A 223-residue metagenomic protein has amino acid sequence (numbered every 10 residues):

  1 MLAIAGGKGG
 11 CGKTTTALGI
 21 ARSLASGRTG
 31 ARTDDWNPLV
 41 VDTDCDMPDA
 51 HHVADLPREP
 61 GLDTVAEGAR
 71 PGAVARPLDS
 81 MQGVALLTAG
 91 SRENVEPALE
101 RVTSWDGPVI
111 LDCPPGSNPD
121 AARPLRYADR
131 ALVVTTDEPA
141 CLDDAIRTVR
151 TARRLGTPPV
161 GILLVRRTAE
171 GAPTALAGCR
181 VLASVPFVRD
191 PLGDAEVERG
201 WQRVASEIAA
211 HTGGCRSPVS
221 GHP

Functional and structural regions predicted by a protein language model:
M1-C45: Walker A/P-loop phosphate-binding motif and the immediately C-terminal alpha-helix
G6, T33-G107: P-loop/Walker-type NTP enzyme "switch/lid" segment
L18, R22-S26, R126, R150 (+1 more regions): Short, well-ordered alpha-helices that flank and scaffold nucleotide-derived cofactor binding pockets
A66-E67, T135-C141, P186-P191: Short, acidic/turn-prone active-site loops that include or flank metal/cofactor- and phosphate-binding residues
L87-A89, I110-D112, V133-D137, I162-V165: Conserved beta-strand segments of the P-loop GTPase G domain that flank and frequently precede/overlap
R92-P97, T103, R147-A169: P-loop/Walker A phosphate-binding loop and immediately adjacent motor/lid segment at beta-alpha junctions
S104-D106, P115-P139, A145: Inter-motif core of Ras-like GTPase G domains
R154-P223: C-terminal lobe/tail of nucleotide-utilizing enzymes
